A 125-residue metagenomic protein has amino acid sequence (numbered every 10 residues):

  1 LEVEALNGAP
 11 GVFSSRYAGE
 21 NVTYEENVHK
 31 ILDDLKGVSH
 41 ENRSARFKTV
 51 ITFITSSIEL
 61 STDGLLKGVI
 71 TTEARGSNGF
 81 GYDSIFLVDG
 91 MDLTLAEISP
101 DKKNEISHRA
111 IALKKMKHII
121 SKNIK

Functional and structural regions predicted by a protein language model:
L1-I124: Anionic-ligand binding patches
